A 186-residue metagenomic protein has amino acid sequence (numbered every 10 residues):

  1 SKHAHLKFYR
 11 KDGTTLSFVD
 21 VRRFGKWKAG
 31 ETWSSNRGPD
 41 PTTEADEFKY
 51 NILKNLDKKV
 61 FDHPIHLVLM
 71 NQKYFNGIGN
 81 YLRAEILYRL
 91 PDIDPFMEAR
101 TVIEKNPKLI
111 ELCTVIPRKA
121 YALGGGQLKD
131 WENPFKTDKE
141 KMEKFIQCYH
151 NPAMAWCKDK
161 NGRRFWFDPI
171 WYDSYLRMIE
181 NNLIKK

Functional and structural regions predicted by a protein language model:
S1-G38, I103-E104, F165, W171-L176 (+1 more regions): Acidic, proline/glycine-enriched N-terminal capping motif
T14-T15, T32, T42-T43, T101 (+2 more regions): Residue-identity detector for threonine
R22-V60: A short, charged helix-loop
K54-K186: Basic, nucleic-acid-binding surfaces and adjacent catalytic neighborhoods in DNA/RNA-processing proteins
